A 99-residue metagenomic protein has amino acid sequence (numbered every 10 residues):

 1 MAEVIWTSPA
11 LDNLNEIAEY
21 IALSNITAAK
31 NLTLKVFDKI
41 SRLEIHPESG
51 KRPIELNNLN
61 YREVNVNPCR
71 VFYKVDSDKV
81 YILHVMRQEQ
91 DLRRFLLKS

Functional and structural regions predicted by a protein language model:
E3-N60: Basic, Lys/Arg-enriched alpha-helical interface segments
R62-V64: Short acidic-hydrophobic surface loop/beta-edge motif
V66-C69, K74-S99: Enriched for short, Lys/Arg-rich terminal
